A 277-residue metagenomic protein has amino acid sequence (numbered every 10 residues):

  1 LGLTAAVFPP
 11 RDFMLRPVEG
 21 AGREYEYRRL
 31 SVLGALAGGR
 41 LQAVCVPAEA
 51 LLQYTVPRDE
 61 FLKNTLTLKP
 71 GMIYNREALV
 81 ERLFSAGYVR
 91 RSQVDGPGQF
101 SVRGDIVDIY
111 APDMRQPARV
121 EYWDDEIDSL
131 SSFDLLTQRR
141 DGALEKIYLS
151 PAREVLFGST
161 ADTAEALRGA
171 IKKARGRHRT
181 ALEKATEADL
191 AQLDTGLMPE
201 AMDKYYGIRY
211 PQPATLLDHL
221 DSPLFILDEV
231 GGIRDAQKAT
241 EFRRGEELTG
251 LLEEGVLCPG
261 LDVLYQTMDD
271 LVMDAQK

Functional and structural regions predicted by a protein language model:
L1-K277: ASCE RecA-like P-loop NTPase motor cores that couple ATP hydrolysis to mechanical translocation on nucleic acids
